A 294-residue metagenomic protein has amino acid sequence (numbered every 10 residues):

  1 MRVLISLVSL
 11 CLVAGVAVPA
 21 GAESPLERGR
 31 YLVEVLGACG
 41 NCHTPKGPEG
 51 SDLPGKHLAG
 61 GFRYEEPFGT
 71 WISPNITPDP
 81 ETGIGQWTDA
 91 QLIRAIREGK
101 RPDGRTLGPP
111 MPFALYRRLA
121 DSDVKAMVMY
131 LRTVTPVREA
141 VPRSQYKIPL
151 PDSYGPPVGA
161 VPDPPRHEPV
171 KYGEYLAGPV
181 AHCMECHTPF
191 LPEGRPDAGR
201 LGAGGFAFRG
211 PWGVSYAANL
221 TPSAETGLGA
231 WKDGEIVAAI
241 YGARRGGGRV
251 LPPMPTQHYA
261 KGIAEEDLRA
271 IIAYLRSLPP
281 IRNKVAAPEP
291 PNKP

Functional and structural regions predicted by a protein language model:
M1-R2: N-terminal secretory signal peptides that target proteins for export/translocation
I5-G15: Bacterial N-terminal signal peptides
V18-E34, P151-G178: Electrostatic cytochrome c docking/interface patches
G29, L36-K46, L92, M127 (+4 more regions): The canonical Cys-X-X-Cys-His
C42-P48, R97, P112, R132-T133 (+2 more regions): Detector for the c-type heme attachment site
K46-D89, G108-A120, Y146-S153, F190-D233 (+3 more regions): Gly/Gly-Pro-rich "capping" loops immediately C-terminal to redox-active cysteine motifs in periplasmic/lumenal
T88-P102, L115-V141, K232-G248, T256-A286: C-terminal capping alpha-helices of c-type cytochrome domains
V141-V170, K284-P294: Intrinsic disorder/low-complexity detector
